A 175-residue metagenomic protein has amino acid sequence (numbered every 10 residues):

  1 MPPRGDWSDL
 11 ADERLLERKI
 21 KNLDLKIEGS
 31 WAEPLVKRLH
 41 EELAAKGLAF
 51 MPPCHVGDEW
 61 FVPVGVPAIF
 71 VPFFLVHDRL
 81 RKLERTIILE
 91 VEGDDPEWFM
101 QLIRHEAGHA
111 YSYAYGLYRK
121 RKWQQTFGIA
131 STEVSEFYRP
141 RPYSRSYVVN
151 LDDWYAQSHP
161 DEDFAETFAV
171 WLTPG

Functional and structural regions predicted by a protein language model:
P2-P52, F61-F70, V76-T86, E90-G93 (+1 more regions): Metalloprotease/metallohydrolase-associated module, dominated by Zn2+-dependent proteases
H55: General small-molecule cofactor/ligand-binding pocket signal
D58: Active-site rim/adjacent substrate-binding subdomains
E97-L117, A165: Active-site recognition of the HExxH zinc-binding catalytic motif
L117-Y118, I129: A short linear boundary/processing microfeature
R121: Active-site-proximal binding-pocket segments
